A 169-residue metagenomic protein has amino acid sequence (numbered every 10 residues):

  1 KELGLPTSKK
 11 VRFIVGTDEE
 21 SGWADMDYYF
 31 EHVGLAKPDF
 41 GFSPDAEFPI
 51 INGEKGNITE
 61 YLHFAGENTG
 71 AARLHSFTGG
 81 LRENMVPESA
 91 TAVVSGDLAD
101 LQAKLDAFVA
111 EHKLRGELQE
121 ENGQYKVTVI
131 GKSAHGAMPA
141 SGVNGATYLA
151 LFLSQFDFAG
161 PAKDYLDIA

Functional and structural regions predicted by a protein language model:
K1-E67: Acidic/histidine-rich catalytic neighborhood of metal-dependent amide-processing enzymes
N52-T78, E83-K132, G136-A169: Acidic-enriched catalytic cores of C-N bond-cleaving enzymes acting on peptides and small amides
